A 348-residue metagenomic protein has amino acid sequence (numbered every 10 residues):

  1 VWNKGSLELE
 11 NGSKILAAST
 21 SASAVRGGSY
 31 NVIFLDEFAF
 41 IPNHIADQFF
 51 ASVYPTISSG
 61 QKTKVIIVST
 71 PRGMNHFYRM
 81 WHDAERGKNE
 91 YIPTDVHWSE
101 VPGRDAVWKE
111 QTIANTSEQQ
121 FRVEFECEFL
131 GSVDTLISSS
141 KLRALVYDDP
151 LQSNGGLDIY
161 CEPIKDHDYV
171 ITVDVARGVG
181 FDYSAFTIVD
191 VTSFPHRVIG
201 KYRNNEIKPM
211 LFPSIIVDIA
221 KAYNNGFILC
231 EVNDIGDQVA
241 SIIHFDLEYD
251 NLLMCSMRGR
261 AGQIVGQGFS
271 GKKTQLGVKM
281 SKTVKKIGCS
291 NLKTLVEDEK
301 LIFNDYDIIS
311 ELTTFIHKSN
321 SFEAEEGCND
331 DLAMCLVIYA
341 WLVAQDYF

Functional and structural regions predicted by a protein language model:
V1-N31: Inter-Walker segment of RecA-like/P-loop motor cores
S13-L16, S29, T70-I137, Q267 (+2 more regions): Conserved P-loop NTPase catalytic core
G28-N31, Y306-F348: Charge-patterned, long linear interaction tracts outside catalytic cores
D36-F40: Walker B catalytic acidic pair
N43-K62: Short, conserved "post-DEAD/DEAH" coupling segment immediately C-terminal to helicase motif II within the SF2/RecA-like
Q48, E100-V175: ATPase catalytic-site recognition across NTP-hydrolyzing enzymes
S58-M74: Conserved helicase ATPase motor motifs in RecA-like P-loop NTPase domains
M74-H76, T192-S319: Mg2+-dependent endonuclease catalytic cores in nucleic-acid-processing enzymes, primarily RNase H-like
